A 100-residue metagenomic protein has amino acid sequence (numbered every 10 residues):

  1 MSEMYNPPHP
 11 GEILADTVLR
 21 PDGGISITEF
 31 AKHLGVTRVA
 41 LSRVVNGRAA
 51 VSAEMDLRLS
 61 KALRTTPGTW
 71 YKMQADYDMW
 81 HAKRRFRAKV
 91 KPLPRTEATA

Functional and structural regions predicted by a protein language model:
M1-I25: A short, Lys/Arg-rich alpha-helix, primarily the initiator
G23-R43: Short alpha-helical DNA-recognition segment
R48, L63, Q74-Y77: The DNA-recognition helices of helix-turn-helix-type DNA-binding domains
R48-K61: Short, basic-rich loop-to-helix N-cap that marks the start of a DNA-contacting helix
T69-A100: Short, charged recognition helix plus adjacent turn of helix-turn-helix-like nucleic-acid-binding domains
